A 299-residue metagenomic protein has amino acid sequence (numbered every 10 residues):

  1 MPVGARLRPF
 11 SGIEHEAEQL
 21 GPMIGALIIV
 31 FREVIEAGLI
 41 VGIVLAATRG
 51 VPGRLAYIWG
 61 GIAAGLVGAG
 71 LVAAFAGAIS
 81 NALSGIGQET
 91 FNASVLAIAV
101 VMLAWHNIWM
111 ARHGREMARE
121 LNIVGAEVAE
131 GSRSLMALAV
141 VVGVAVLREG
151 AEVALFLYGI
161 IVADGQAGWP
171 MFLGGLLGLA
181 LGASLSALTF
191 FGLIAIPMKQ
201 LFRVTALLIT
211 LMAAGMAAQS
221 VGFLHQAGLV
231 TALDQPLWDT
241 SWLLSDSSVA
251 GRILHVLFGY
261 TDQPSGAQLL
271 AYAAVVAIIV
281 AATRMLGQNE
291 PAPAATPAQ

Functional and structural regions predicted by a protein language model:
V3-A5, E16-A17: Acidic, Ala/Val/Gly-enriched low-complexity intrinsically disordered segments
A5-L7, E33: Short, intrinsically disordered low-complexity segments
E14-Q299: Multi-pass alpha-helical transmembrane bundle typical of ion/small-solute transporters and intramembrane aspartyl
